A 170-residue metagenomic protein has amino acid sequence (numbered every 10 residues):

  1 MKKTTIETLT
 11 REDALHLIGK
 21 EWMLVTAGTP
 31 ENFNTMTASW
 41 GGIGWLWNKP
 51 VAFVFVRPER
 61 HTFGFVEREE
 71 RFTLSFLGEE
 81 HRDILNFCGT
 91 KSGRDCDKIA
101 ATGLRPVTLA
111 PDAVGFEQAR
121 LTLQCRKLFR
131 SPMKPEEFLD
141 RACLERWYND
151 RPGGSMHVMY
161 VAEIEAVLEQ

Functional and structural regions predicted by a protein language model:
M1-Q170: Basic, polyanion-binding surface patches
